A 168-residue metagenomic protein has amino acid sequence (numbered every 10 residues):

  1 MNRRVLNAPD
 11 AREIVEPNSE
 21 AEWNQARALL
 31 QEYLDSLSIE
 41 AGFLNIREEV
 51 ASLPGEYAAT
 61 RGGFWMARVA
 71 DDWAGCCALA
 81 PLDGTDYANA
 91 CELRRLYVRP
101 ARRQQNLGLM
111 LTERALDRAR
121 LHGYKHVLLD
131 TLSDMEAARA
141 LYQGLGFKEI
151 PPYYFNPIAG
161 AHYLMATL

Functional and structural regions predicted by a protein language model:
M1-R12: Short, low-complexity, intrinsically disordered N-terminal peptides in bacterial proteins
R12-P100, T112-R114, R118, P151-F155 (+1 more regions): Acetyl-CoA-dependent GNAT
E32, K125-L168: C-terminal "cap" of GNAT-fold acetyltransferases
R99-A101, Q105, S133-D134: Active-site acidic-Proline motif in GNAT/NAT acetyltransferases
Q105, L109, E113: Residues forming the Rossmann-fold NAD(P)(H) cofactor-binding site
Q105, L121-K125: Short coil/turn segments at alpha/beta junctions that flank glycine-rich nucleotide-binding fingerprints
R114, H122, D130: Residue-level signal for short amphipathic helical patches enriched in basic/charged and nearby hydrophobic residues
